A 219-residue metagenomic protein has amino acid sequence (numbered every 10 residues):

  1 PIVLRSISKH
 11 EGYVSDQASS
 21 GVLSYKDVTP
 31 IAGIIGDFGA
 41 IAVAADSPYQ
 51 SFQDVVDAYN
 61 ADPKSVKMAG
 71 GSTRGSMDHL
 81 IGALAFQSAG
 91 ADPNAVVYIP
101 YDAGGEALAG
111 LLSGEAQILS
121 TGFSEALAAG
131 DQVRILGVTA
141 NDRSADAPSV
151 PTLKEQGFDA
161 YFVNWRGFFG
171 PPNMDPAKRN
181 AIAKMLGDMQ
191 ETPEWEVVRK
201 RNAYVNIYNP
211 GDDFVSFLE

Functional and structural regions predicted by a protein language model:
P1-W165: Conserved hydrophobic/amphipathic secondary-structure segments that form or flank ligand- or partner-binding grooves
Y13, F169, Y208: A short acidic, helix-capping loop that chelates divalent metal ions and anchors anionic groups
A45-D46, P171-N173: Active-site acidic-Proline motif in GNAT/NAT acetyltransferases
M77, A128-A129, P171, I207 (+1 more regions): Short secondary-structure boundary/hinge segments and terminal tails
A89, P176-E219: An extracytoplasmic/periplasmic, membrane-proximal ligand-sensing/linker region
V96-Y101, F169-G170, G211-F217: Short linear loop/turn motifs
R143, D175-P176: Acidic catalytic loop of the alpha/beta-hydrolase fold
A160-P172, N180-A181: Small-residue transmembrane helix packing/gating motifs
